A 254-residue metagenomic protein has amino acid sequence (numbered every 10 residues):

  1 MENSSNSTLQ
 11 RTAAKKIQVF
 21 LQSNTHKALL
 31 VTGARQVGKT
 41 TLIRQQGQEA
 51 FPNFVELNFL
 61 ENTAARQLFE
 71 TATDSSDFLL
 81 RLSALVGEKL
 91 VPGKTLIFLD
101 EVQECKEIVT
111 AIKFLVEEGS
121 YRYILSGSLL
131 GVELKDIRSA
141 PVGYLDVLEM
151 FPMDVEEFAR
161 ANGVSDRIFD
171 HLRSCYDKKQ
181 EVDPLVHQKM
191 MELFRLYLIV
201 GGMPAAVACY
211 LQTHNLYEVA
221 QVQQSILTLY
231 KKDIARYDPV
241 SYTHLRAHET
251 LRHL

Functional and structural regions predicted by a protein language model:
M1-K16: N-terminal pre-Walker A segment at the start of P-loop NTPase domains
V31: Hydrophobic anchor at the beta1->P-loop junction of P-loop NTPases
K39: Conserved lysine of the Walker
L42: Hydrophobic positions on the alpha1 helix immediately C-terminal to the Walker A/P-loop
T63-G87: Short glycine-rich substrate-engagement loop in P-loop NTPases that contacts/grips substrate
R122-S128: Structural recognition of the conserved hydrophobic beta-strand(s) that form the central parallel beta-sheet of P-loop
V132-L145, N162-G163: Short regulatory helix/loop adjacent to the ATP-binding pocket of P-loop NTPases
S165-E249: Interdomain hinge/linker elements that couple catalytic modules in large macromolecular machines
